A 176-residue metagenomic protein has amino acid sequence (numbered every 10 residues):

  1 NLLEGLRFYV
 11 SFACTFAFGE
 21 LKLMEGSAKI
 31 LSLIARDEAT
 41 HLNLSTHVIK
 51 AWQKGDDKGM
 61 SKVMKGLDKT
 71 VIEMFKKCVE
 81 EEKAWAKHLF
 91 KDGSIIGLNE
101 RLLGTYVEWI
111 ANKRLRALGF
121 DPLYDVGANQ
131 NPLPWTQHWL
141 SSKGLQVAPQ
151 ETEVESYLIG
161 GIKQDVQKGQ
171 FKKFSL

Functional and structural regions predicted by a protein language model:
N1-L176: Non-heme di-metal
